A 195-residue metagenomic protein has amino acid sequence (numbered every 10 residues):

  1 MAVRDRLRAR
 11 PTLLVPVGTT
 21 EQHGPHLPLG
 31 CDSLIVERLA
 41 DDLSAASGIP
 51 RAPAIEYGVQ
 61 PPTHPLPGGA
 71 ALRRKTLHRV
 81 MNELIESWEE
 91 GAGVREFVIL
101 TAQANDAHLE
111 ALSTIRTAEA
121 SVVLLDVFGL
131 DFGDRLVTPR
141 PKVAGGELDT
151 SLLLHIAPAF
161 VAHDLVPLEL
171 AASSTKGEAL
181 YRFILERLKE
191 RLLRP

Functional and structural regions predicted by a protein language model:
M1-V98, A102-P195: Extended, histidine- and acidic-residue-enriched regions that form the cofactor-binding/catalytic faces
